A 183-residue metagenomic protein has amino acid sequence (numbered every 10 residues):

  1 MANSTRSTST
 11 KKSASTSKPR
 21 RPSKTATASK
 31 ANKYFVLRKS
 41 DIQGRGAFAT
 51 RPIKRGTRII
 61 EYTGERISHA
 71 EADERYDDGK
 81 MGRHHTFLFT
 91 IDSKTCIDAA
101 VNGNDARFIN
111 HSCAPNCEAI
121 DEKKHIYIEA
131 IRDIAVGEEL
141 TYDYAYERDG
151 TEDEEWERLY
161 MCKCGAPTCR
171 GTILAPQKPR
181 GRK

Functional and structural regions predicted by a protein language model:
A2-P19, S112-K183: C-terminal SET catalytic tail plus cysteine-rich post-SET Zn-binding segment of SAM-dependent SET-domain
R20-I120, R180: Catalytic cores of histone-lysine modification enzymes
